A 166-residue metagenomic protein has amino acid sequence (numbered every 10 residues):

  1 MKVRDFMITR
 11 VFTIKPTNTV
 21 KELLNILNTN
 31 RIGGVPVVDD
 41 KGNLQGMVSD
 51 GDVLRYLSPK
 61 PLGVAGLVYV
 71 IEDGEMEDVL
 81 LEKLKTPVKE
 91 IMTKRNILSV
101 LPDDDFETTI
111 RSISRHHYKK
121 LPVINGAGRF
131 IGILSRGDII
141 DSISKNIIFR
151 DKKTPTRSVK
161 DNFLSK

Functional and structural regions predicted by a protein language model:
M1-I32, V37-D40, L44-Q45, L67-S112 (+3 more regions): Bateman/CBS regulatory modules and CBS-like beta-alpha motifs in cytosolic regions of diverse proteins
I26, P59-K60, S112, N146: Residue-level signal for well-ordered alpha-helical positions
P36, L44-P59, Y118, P122 (+1 more regions): Short beta->alpha transition motifs characteristic of CBS
G51-D52, V64-L67, G137-D138, D151-K153: Short low-complexity, flexible loop/linker segments enriched in glycine and/or proline with clustered acidic
L57-V70: Short, charge-rich, low-complexity interaction segments located in flexible loops at or near secondary-structure
